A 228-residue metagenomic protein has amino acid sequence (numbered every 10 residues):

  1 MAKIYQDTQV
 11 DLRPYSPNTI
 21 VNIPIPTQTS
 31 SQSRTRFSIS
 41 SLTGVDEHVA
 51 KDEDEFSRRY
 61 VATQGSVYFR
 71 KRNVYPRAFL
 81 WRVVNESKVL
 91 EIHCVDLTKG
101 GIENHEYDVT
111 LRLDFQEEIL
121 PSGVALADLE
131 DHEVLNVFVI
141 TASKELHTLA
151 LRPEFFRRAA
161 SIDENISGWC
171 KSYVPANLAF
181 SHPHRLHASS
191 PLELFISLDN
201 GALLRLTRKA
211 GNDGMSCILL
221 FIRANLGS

Functional and structural regions predicted by a protein language model:
K3-P76, R112-V134, C170-P191, S228: Structural signature of eukaryotic scaffold interfaces centered on beta-propeller domains
Q32-R36, V84-G100, S143-A159, E193 (+1 more regions): Structural motif
S38, D46, D52-D54, D96 (+5 more regions): Serine/threonine-rich low-complexity intrinsically disordered regions
S40, V61, I119, V139-T141 (+2 more regions): Compositionally biased, low-complexity repeat tracts
F79, T141-S143, A150, A176 (+2 more regions): Extended low-polarity, hydrophobic cluster-rich segments
W81, V137-F138, L194-F195: Conserved beta-propeller blade signature
G101-G123, F156-H184, N212-S228: Inter-blade linker and blade-boundary elements of WD-repeat/beta-propeller domains
